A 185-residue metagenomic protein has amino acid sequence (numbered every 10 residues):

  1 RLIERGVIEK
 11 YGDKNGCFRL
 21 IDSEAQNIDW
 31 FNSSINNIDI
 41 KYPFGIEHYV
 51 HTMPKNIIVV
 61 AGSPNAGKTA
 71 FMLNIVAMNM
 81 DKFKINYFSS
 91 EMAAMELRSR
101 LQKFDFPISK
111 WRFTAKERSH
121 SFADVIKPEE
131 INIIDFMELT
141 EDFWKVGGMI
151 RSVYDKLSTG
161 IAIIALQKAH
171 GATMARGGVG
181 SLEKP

Functional and structural regions predicted by a protein language model:
I3-D13: A short, conserved structural fragment
F18-F104: The Walker A/P-loop phosphate-binding site
D39-F44, F113-E117, G171-A172: Short gly/ser/thr-rich secondary-structure transition/capping motifs
H51, S63, N79-G160: Conserved inter-motif catalytic segment of the P-loop NTP-binding fold
G67-M72, E141-G148, T173-M174: Active-site-adjacent loop/helix micro-motif of nuclease/hydrolase catalytic cores
G147-P185: Phosphate-binding/switch region of NTP-binding enzymes
